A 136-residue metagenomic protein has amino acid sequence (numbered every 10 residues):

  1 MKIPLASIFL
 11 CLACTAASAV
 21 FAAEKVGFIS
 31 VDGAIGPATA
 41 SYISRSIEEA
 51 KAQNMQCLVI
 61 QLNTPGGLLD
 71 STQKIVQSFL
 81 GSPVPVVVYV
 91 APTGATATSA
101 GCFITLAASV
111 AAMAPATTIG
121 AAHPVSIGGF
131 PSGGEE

Functional and structural regions predicted by a protein language model:
M1-S7: Positively charged n-region of N-terminal signal peptides that target proteins for export
S7-A17: Bacterial N-terminal signal peptides
V20-E136: Soluble extramembrane regions of membrane proteins in the secretory/endomembrane system
